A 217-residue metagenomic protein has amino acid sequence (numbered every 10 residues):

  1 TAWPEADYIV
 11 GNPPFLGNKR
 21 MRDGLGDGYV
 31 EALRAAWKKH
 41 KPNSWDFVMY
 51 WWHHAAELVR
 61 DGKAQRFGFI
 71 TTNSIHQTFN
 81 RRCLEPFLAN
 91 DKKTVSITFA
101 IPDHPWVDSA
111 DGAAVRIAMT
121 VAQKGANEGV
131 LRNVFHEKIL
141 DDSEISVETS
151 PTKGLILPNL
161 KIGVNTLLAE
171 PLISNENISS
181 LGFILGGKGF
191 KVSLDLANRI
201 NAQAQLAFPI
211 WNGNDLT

Functional and structural regions predicted by a protein language model:
A2-Q205: Signature of N6-adenine DNA methyltransferases within the class I
R199-T217: C-terminal target-recognition/interaction regions appended to catalytic cores
